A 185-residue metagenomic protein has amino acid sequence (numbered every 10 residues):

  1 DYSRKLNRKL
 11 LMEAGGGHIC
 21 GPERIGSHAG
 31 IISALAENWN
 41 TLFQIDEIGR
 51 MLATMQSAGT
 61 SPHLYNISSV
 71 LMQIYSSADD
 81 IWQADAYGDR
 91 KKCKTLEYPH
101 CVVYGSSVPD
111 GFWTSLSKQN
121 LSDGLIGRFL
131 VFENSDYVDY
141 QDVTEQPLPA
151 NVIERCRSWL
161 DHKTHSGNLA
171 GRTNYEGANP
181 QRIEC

Functional and structural regions predicted by a protein language model:
D1-C185: Phosphate-handling catalytic cores of nucleic-acid transaction enzymes
